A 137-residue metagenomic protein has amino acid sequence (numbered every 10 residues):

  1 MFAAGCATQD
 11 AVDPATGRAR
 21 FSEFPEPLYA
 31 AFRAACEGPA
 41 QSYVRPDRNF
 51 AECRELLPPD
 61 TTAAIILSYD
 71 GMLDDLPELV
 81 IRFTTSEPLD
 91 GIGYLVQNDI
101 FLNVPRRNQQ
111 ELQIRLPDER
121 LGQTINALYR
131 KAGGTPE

Functional and structural regions predicted by a protein language model:
F2-G5: C-terminal motif of bacterial Sec signal peptides marking the signal peptidase cleavage site
A7-E137: Ser/Thr-rich, low-complexity intrinsically disordered terminal regions
